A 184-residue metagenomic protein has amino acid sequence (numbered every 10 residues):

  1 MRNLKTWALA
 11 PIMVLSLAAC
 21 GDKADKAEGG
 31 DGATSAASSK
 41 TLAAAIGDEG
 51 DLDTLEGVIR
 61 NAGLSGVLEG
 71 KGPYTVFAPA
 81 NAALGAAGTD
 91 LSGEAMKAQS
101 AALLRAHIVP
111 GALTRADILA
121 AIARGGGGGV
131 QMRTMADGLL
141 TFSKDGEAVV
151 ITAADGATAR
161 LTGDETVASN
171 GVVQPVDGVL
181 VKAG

Functional and structural regions predicted by a protein language model:
R2-W7, L15, C20-G184: Mature, structured domains of secreted/extracytosolic soluble proteins
I12: Contiguous ligand/interfacial binding patches
